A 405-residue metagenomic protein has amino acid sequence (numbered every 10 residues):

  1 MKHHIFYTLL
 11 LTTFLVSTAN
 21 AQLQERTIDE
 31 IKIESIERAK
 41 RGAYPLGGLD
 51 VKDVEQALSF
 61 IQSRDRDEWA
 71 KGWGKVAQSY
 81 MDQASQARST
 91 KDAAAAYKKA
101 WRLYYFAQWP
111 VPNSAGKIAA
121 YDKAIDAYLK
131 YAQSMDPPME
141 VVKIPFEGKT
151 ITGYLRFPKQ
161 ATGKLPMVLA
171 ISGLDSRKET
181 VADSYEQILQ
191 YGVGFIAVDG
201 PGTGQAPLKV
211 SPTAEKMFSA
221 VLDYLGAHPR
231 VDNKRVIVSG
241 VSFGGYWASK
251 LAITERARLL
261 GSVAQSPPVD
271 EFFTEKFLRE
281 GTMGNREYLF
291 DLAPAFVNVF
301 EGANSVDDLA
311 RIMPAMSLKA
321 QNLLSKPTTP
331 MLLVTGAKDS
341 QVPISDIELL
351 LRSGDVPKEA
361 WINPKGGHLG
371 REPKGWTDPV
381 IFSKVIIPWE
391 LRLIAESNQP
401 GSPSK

Functional and structural regions predicted by a protein language model:
K71-W73, A77, N113-T162: N-terminal cap/lid segment of alpha/beta-hydrolase-fold proteins
K164-G173: Short beta-strand element of the alpha/beta-hydrolase
S184, T329, V342-R352: Short alpha-helix in the alpha/beta-hydrolase fold that links the catalytic acid
Q187, L208-V231: Alpha/beta-hydrolase active-site loop
I253-R311, P327-T329: Hydrolase active-site cap/lid region
P327-T328, L333-T335, D339: Short beta-strand/loop motif that positions the catalytic acidic residue of the alpha/beta-hydrolase fold
R352-G370: Catalytic histidine neighborhood in serine/cysteine hydrolases with alpha/beta-hydrolase-type architecture
K374-K405: Catalytic active-site module of serine/aspartate enzymes centered on a nucleophile-bearing elbow/loop
